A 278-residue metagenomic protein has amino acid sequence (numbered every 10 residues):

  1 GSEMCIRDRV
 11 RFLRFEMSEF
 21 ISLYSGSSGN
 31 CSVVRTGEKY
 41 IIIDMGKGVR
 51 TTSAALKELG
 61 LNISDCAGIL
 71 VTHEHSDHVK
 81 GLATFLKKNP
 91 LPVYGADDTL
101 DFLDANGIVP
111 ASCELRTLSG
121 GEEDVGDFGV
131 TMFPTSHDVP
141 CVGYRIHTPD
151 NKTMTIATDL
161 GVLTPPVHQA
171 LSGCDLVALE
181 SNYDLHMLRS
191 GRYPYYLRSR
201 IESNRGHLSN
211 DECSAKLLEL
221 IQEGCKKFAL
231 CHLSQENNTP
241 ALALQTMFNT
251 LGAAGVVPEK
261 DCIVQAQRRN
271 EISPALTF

Functional and structural regions predicted by a protein language model:
G1-I6: Short, small-residue-biased leader/transition segments that mark boundaries at the very start of proteins
F12-L59, V142-T158, L176: Conserved beta-strand hairpin/beta-sheet module of binuclear metal-dependent hydrolase folds, prominently
I43-G46, C66-E74, Y94-D97, T155-T158 (+3 more regions): Active-site neighborhood of phospho(di)ester-bond hydrolases with catalytic His/Asp-centered motifs
V49-G95: Active-site metal-binding motif and surrounding structural segment of the metallo-beta-lactamase
H75-V79, L100-F102, P140, V162-P165 (+2 more regions): Active-site environment of divalent metal-dependent phosphoester hydrolases
K80-N89, D104-N106, N238-Q245: Metal-dependent catalytic neighborhoods of phosphoester/phosphodiester hydrolases
A96-N151: Metallo-beta-lactamase
P165-A266: Cap/insert and terminal regions of metallo-dependent hydrolase folds
